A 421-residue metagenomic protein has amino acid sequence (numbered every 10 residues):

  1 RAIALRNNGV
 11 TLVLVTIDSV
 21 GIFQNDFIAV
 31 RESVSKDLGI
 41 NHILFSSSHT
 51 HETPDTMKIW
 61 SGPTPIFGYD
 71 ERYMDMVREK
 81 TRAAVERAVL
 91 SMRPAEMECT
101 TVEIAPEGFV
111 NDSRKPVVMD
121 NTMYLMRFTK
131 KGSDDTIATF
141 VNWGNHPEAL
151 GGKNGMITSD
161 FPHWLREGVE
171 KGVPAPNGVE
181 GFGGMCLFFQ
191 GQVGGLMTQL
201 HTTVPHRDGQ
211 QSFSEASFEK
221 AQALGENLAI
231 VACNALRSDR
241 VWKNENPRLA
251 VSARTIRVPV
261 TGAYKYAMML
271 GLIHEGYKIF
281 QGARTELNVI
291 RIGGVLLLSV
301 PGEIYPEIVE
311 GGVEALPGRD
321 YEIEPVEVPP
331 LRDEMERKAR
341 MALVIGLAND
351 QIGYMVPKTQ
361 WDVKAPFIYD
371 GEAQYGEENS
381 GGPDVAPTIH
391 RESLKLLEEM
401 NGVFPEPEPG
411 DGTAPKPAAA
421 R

Functional and structural regions predicted by a protein language model:
R1-R421: Non-catalytic substrate/cofactor recognition surfaces at enzyme active-site rims
